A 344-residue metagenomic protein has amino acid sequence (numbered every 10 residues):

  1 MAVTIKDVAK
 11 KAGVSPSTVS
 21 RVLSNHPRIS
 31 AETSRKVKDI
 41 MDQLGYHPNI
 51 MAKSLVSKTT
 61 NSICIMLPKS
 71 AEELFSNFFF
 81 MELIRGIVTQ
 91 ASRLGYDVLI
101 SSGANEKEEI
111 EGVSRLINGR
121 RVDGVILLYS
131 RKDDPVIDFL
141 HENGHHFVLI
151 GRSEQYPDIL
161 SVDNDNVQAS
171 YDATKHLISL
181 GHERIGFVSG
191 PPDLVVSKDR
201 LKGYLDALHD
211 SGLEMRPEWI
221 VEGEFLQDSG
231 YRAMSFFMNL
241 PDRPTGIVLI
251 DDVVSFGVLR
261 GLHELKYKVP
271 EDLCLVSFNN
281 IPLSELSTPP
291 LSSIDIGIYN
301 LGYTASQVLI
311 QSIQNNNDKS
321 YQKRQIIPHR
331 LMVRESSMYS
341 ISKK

Functional and structural regions predicted by a protein language model:
M1-N61, S342-K344: N-terminal helix-turn-helix DNA-binding module of bacterial transcription factors
V3, R28, E32, I50 (+15 more regions): Residues at secondary-structure transition points
S15, N61, D123, E183-R184 (+1 more regions): Short acidic/polar active-site loop segments enriched in Thr and Asp
S15-T18, M66-P68, E285-T288: A short small-residue
Q43, G86-L94, H141-L149, S153-K344: Bacterial carbohydrate/catabolite-sensing allosteric modules
Q43-N49, E106-I110, L259: Short gly/ser/thr-rich secondary-structure transition/capping motifs
K58, S62-M66, S70-K175, F237-N239: Alpha-helical recognition/docking segments in bacterial nutrient-uptake and carbohydrate-utilization systems
